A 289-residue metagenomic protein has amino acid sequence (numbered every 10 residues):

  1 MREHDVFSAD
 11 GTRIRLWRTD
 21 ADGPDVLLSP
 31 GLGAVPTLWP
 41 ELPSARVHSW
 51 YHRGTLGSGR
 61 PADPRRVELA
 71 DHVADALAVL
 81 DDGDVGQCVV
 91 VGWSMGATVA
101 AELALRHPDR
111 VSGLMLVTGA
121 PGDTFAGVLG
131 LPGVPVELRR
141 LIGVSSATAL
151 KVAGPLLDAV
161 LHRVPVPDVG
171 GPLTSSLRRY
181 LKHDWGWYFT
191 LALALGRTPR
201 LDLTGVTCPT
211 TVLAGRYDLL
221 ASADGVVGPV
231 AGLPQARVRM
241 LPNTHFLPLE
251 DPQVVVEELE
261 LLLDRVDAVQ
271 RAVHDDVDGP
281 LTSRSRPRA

Functional and structural regions predicted by a protein language model:
T12-P61: Conserved HGGG/HGGXW glycine-rich cap/lid loop of the alpha/beta-hydrolase fold
S49-V91: Active-site loop/oxyanion-hole signature of alpha/beta-hydrolase fold enzymes
G92, G96, A100: Gly/Ala-rich beta-loop-alpha elbow adjacent to hydrolase catalytic centers
L105, S112-S145: Flexible "cap/lid" loop of the alpha/beta hydrolase fold
F125-A126, A147-T204: Conserved alpha/beta-hydrolase catalytic His-Asp/Glu region
G186-G228: Conserved serine/cysteine hydrolase catalytic core
V230-F246: Catalytic histidine neighborhood in serine/cysteine hydrolases with alpha/beta-hydrolase-type architecture
N243-V256: Catalytic histidine-centered segment of alpha/beta-hydrolase-like enzymes
